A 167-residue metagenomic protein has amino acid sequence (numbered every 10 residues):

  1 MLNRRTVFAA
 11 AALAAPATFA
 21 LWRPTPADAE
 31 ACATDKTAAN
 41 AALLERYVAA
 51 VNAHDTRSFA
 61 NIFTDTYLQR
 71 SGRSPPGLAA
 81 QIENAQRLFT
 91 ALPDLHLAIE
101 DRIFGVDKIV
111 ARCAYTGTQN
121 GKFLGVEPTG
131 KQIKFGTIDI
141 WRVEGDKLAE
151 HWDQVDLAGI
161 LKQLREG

Functional and structural regions predicted by a protein language model:
L2-T66, L164-G167: Short, low-complexity N-terminal intrinsically disordered segments enriched in polar/charged residues
T56-N61, D65-I109: A solvent-exposed, acidic/Ser-Thr-rich amphipathic alpha-helical stretch
F63, I103, Y115-G117, V155: Short beta-strand segments enriched in hydrophobic/aromatic residues within well-folded beta-rich domains
D107-Q119: A short hydrophobic beta-strand element
G117-G145: Exposed beta-sheet edge and beta->alpha loop/turn motif
A149-G167: Low-complexity, intrinsically disordered terminal/linker segments enriched in charged and Gly/Pro repeats
